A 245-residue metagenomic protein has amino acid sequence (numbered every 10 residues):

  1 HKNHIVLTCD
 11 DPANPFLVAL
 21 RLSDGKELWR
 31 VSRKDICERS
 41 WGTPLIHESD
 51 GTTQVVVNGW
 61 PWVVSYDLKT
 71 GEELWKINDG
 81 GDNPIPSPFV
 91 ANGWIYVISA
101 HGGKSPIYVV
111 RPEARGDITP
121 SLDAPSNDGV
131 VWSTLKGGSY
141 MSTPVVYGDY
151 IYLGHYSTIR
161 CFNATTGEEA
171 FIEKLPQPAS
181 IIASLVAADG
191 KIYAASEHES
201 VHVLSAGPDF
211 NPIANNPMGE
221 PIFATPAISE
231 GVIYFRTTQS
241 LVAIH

Functional and structural regions predicted by a protein language model:
H1, D10-N14, R30-T52, N58-W60 (+5 more regions): Extracytoplasmic beta-rich repeat domains
H4, T53-Q54, W94, Y150 (+2 more regions): Conserved core beta-strand positions within WD40 beta-propeller blades
A13, P61-V63, G102-G103, S157-I159 (+2 more regions): Loop/turn residues immediately N-terminal
R21-D24, D67-G71, R111-R115, N163-G167 (+2 more regions): Short loop/turn segments that connect beta-strands within beta-propeller blades
I107, H198-S200, A206, E220-H245: Blade-level signature of beta-propeller repeat domains, shared across WD40, Kelch, NHL, RCC1 and BNR/Asp-box propellers
T134-A206: Loop/turn-rich, solvent-exposed surfaces of beta-rich toroidal or solenoidal domains
